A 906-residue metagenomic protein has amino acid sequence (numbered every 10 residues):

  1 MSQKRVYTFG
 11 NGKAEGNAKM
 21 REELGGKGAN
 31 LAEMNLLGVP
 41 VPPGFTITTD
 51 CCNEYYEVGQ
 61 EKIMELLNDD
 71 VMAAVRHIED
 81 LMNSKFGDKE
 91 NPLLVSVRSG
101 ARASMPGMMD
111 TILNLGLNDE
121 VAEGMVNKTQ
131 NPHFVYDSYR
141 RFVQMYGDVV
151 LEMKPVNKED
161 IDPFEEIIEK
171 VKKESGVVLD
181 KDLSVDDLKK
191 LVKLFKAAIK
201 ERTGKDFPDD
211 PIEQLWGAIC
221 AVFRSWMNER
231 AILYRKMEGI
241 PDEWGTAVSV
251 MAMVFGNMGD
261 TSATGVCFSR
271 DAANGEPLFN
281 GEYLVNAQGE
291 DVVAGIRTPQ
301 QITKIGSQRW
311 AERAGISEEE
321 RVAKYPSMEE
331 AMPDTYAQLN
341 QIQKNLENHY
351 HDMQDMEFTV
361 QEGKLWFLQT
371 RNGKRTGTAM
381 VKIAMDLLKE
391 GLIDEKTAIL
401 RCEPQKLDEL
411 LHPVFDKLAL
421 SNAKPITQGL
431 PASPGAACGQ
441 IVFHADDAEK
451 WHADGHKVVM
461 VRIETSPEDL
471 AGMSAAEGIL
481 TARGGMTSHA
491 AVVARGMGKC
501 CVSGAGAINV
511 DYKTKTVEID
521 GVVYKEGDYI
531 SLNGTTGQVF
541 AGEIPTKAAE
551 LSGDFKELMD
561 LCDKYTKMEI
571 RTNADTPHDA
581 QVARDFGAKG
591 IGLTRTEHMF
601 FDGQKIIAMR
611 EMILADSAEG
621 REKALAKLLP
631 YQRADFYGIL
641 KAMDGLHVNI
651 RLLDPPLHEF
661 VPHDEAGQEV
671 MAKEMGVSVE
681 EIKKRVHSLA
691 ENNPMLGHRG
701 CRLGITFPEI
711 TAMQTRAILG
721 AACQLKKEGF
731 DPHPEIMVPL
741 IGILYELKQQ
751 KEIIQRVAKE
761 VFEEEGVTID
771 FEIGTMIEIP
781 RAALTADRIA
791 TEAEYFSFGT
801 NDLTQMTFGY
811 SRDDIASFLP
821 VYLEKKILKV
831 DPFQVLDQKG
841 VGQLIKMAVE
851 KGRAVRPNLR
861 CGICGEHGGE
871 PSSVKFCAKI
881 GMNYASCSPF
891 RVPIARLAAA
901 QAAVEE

Functional and structural regions predicted by a protein language model:
M1-A423, K450, H456-V459, S466-A471 (+9 more regions): Nucleotide/phosphate-binding sheet-loop regions of phosphoryl- and nucleotidyl-transfer enzymes
K13-R21, S433-A475, V841-N858: C-terminal accessory/binding modules appended to enzymatic or scaffolding proteins
F45, A482-G484, S503-G506, T594 (+2 more regions): Short beta->alpha connector loops at strand-helix junctions that form conserved, small/polar/Pro-enriched
D69, M237, I399-W451, K457-V458 (+5 more regions): Long, charged amphipathic helices and adjacent flexible linkers at domain junctions
R98-S99, L551, L561-E906: Conserved alpha/beta-domain cores
T465-E468, M486-S488, A507-E518, D575-H578 (+3 more regions): Short acidic loop-to-helix transition motifs that present clustered carboxylates
T481-G484, S488-D528, L532-G534: Structured functional modules or segments
